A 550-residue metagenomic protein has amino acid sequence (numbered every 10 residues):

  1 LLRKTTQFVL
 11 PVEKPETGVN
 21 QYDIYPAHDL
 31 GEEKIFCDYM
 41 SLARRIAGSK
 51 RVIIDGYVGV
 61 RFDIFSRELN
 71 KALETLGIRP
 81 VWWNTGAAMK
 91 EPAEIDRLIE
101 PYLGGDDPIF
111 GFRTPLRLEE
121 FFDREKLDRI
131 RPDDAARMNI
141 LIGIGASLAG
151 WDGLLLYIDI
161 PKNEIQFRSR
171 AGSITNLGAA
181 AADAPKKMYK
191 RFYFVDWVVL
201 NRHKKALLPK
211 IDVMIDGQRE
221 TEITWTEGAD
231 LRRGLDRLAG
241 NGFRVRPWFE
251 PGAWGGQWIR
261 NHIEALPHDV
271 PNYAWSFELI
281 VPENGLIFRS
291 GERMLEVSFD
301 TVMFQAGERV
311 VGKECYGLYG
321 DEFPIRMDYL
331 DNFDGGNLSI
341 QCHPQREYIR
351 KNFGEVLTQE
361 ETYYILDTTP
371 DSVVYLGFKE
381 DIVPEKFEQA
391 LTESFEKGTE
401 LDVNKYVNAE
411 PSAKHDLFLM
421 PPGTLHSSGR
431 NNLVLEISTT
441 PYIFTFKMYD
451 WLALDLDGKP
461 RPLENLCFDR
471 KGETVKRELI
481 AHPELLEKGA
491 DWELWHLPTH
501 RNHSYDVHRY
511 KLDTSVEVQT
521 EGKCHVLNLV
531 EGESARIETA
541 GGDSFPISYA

Functional and structural regions predicted by a protein language model:
L2-M40, E74-M138: ATP-dependent small-molecule kinase phosphotransfer cores that center on conserved nucleotide phosphate-binding segments
T6-E16, A146, A171-R232: Small-molecule kinase domains that catalyze NTP-dependent phosphoryl transfer to phosphate-bearing small molecules
P26-K71: Glycine-rich P-loop/Walker A and Walker A-like loops and their local beta1-loop-alpha1 context in P-loop NTPases
A72-L76, K126-A179: ATP-dependent NMP and nucleoside kinases share a basic, alpha-helical "lid"
M89-F122, D152-V199: A glycine- and Lys/Arg-enriched "phosphate-lid" helix/loop adjacent to the NTP-binding pocket of small-molecule kinases
A179-V199, I443-W495: Active-site-adjacent segment of 2-oxoglutarate/Fe(II) JmjC oxygenases
P209-E385, D450-P483, V507-R509: Transition-metal
Y406-L419, A535-A550: Short acidic-glycine-tyrosine-enriched beta hairpin
